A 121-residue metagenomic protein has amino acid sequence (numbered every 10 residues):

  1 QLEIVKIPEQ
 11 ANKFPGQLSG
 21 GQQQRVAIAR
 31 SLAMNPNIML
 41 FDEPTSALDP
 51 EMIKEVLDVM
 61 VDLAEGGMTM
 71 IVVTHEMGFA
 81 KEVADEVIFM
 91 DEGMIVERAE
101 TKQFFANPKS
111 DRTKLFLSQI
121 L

Functional and structural regions predicted by a protein language model:
L2-E9: Conserved ABC ATPase "signature" region
K13-G16, M34, G66: Conserved signature/switch motifs of ABC ATPase nucleotide-binding domains
I28: Hydrophobic anchor residue at the start of the ABC signature
M39-D42: Catalytic Walker B motif of ABC-type/P-loop ATPase nucleotide-binding domains
K54-G66: Helical segment within the ABC ATPase nucleotide-binding domain
T74-H75: H-loop/switch region of ABC-family ATPase nucleotide-binding domains
A80-E82: A short, surface-exposed alpha-helical micro-motif characterized by mixed small hydrophobic and charged/polar residues
